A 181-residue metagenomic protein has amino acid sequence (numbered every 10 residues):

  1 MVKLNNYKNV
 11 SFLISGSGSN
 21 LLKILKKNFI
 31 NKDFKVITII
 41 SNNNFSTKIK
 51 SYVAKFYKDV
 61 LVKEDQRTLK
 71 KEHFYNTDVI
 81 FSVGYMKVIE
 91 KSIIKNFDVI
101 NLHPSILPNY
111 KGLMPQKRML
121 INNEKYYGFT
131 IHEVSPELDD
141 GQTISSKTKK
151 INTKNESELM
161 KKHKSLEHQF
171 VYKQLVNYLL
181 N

Functional and structural regions predicted by a protein language model:
M1-N181: One-carbon transfer enzymes
